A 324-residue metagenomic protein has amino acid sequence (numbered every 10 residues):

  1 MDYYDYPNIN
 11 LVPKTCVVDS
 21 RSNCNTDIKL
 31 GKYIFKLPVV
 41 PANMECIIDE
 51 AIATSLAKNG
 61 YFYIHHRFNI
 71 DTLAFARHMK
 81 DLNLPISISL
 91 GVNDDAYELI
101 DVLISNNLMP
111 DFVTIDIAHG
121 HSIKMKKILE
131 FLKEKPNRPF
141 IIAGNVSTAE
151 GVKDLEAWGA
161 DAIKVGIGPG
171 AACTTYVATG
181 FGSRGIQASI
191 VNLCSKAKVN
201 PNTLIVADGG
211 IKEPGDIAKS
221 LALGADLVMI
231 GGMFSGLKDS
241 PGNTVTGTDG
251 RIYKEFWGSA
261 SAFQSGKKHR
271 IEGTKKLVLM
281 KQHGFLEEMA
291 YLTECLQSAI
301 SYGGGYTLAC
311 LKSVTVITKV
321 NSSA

Functional and structural regions predicted by a protein language model:
M1-L204, G232-L237: Active-site entrance/lid segments in N-terminal catalytic domains of soluble metabolic enzymes
M1-S22, W158, T179-A207, I211-A324: Alpha/beta catalytic cores of nucleotide-metabolism and tRNA/nucleoside-modifying enzymes
